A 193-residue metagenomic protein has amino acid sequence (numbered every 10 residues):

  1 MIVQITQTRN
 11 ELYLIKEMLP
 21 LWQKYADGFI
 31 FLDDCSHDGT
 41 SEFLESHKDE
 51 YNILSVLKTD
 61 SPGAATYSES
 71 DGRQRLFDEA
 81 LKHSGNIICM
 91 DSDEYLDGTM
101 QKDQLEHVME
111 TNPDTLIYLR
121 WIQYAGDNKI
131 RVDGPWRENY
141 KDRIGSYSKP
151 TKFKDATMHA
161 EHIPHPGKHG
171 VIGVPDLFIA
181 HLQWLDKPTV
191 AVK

Functional and structural regions predicted by a protein language model:
M1-T6, W22, G28-L32: Hydrophobic targeting segments
T6-R9, A64-Y67: Short, flexible loop segments at the rims of nucleotide/cofactor-binding pockets, characterized by
N10-Y25: Short, well-formed alpha-helical segments that are part of the catalytic scaffolds of diverse glycosyltransferases
E17-L21, F43, D103-H107: A short acidic, amphipathic alpha-helical/loop segment
Y25, H47-D49: Short, structured coil segments at secondary-structure junctions
D33-H47, K58-P62: A conserved acidic beta->alpha catalytic loop
T66-D78, G85, Y95-K193: Catalytic-site signature of metal-activated, phosphate-bearing donor transferases, centered on the GT-A/GT-A-like
